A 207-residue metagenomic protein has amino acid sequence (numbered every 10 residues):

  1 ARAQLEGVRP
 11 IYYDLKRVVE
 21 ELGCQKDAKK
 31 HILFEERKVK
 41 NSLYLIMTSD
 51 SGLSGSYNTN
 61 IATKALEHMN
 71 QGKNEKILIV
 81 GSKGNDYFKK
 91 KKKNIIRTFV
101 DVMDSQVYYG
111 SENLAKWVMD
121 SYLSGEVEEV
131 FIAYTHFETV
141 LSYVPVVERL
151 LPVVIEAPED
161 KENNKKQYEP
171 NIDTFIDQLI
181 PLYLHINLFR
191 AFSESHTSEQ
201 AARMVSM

Functional and structural regions predicted by a protein language model:
A1-M207: C-terminal beta-strand-loop-alpha-helix "lid" module of Rossmann-like NAD(P)-dependent dehydrogenases
